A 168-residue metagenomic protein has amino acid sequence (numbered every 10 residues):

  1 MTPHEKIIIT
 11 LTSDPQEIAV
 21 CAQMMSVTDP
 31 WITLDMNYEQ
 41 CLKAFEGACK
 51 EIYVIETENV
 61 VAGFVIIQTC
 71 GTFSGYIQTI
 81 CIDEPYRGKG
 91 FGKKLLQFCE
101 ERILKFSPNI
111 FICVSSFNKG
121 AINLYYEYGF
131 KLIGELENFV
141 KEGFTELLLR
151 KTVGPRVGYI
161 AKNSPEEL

Functional and structural regions predicted by a protein language model:
M1-Q16, K151, P155-L168: Conserved N-terminal entry element of GNAT/NAT acetyltransferase domains
I7, L11-T79, D83-P85, L96-Q97 (+3 more regions): Acetyl-CoA-dependent GNAT
K50, F144-L148: Short hydrophobic/aromatic beta-strand or adjacent loop that forms the aromatic wall/cage of a ligand/substrate-binding
V60, T79, D83-Q97, S116-N123 (+1 more regions): Conserved glycine-rich acetyl-CoA-binding loop
S74, N109-F111, L148: Structural preference for beta-strand elements that scaffold enzyme active sites
I103-V114: Conserved GNAT acetyl-CoA-binding A-motif
I112-I122, N138-F144: Conserved beta-strand-loop-alpha-helix junction that forms the acyl-donor binding cleft
L132-G134: A secondary-structure capping/hinge motif
